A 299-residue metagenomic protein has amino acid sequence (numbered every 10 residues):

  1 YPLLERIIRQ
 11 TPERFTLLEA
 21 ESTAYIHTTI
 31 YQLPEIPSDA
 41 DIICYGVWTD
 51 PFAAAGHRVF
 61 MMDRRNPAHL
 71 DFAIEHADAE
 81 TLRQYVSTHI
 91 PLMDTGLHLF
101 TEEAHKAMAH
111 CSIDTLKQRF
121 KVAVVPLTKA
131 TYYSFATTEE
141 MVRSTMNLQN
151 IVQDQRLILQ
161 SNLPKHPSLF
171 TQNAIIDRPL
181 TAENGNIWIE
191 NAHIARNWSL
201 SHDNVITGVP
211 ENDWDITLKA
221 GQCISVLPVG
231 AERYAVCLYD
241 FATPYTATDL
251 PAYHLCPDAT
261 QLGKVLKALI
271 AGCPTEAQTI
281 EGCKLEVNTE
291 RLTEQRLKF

Functional and structural regions predicted by a protein language model:
P2-L18, Y25-E103, P126: Conserved core of the sugar-phosphate nucleotidyltransferase
E5, T16, I30, D41-I43 (+2 more regions): Left-handed beta-helix
E21-S22, T138: A generic "binding-loop/recognition-motif" signal
